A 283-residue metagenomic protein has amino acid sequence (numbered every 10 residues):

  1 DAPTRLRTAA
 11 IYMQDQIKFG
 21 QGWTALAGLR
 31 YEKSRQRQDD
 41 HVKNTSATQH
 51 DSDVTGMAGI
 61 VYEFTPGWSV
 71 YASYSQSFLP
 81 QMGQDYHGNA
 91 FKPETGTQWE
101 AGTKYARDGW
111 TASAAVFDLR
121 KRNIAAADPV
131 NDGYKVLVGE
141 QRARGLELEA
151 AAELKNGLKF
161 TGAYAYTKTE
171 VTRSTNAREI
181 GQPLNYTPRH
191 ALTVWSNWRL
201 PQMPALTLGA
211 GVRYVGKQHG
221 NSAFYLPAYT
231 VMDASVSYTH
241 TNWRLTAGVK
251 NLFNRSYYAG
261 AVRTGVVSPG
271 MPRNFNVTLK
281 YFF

Functional and structural regions predicted by a protein language model:
D1-W68, L79-Q81, Y86, A163: Signature of Gram-negative outer-membrane beta-barrel scaffolds
A2-R7, N44-D53, N89-T95, K135-A143 (+3 more regions): Replace "Gram-negative outer membrane beta-barrel proteins" with "bacterial and organellar outer membrane beta-barrel
Q16-F19, S52, V61-E63, P93 (+6 more regions): Residue-level signature of outer-membrane beta-barrel architecture
G22-A25, G67-V70, G109-S113, G157-F160 (+2 more regions): Repeated loop/turn-to-beta-strand initiation elements of outer-membrane beta-barrel proteins
A27-Y31, V70-Q76, A114-D118, G162-Y166 (+2 more regions): Transmembrane beta-barrel strands of outer-membrane/channel proteins
E63, V70-Y71, P93-E153, K159-R173: Membrane-embedded beta-barrel scaffold of Gram-negative outer-membrane proteins
D118, L137-N221, F253-S256, T278-F282: Gram-negative outer-membrane beta-barrel transporters
Y214-N221, S237-F283: C-terminal beta-signal and adjacent terminal beta-strands/loops of Gram-negative outer-membrane beta-barrel proteins
